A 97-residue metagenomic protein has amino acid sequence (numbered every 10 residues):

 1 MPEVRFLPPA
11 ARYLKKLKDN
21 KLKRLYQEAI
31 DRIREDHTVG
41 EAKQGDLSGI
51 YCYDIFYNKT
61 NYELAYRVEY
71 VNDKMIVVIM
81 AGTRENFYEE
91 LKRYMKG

Functional and structural regions predicted by a protein language model:
M1-A29: Arg/Lys-rich, positively charged N-terminal/basic patches that mediate binding to nucleic acids
P2, Y51-Y53, L64: Residue-level detector of beta-strand structural context in well-folded domains
R12, R32, N86: Active-site micro-motifs of SAM-dependent methyltransferase domains
K16, R32-I33, A81: Conserved catalytic core of Hanks-type protein kinase domains
D31-N58: A short, surface-exposed loop/turn module that caps and links secondary-structure elements
Y57-E63, R67-G97: Enriched for short, Lys/Arg-rich terminal
